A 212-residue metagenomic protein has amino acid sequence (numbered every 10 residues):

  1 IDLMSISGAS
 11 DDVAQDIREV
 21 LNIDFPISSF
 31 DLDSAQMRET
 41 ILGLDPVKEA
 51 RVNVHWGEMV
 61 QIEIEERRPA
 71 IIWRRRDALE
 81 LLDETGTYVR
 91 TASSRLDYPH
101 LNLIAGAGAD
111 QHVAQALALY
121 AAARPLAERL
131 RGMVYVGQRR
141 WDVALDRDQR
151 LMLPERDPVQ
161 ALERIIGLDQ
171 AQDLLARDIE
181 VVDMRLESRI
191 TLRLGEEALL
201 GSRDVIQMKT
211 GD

Functional and structural regions predicted by a protein language model:
I1-L3, D12-S28, L32-G43, E49-D212: Charged, solvent-exposed interaction patches on well-folded alpha/beta domains that mediate macromolecular contacts
